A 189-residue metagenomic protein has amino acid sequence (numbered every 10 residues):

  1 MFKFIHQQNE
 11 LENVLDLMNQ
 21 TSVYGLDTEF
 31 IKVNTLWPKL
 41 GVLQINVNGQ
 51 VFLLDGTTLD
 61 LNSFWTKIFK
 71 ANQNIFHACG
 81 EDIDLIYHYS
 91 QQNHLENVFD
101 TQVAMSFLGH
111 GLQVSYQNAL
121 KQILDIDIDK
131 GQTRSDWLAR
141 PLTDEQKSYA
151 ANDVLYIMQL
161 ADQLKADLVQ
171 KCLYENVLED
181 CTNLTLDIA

Functional and structural regions predicted by a protein language model:
F2-E12, L17-L26, F30-D167: Conserved DEDDh/DEDDy metal-dependent 3′-5′ exonuclease domain
L168-A189: Acidic catalytic cores of enzymes that act on phosphate-bearing nucleotides/polynucleotides
